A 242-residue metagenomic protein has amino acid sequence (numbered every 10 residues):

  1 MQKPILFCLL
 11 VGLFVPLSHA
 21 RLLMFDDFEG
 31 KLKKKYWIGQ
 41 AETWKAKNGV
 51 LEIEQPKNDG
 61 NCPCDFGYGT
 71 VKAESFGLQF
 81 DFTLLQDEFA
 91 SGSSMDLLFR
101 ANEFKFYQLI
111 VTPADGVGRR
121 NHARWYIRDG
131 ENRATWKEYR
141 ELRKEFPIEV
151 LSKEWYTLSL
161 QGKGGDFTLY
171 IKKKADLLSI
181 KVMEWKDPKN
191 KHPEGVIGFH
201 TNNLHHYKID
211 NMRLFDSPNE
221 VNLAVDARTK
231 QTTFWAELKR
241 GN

Functional and structural regions predicted by a protein language model:
F7-P16: Bacterial N-terminal signal peptides
A20-G39, A227-A236: Extracellular carbohydrate-recognition regions
F28, F80, E149-I171: Short tryptophan-centered beta-strand motifs in secreted/extracellular beta-sheet-rich domains of glycan-recognition
T43-G60: Short carbohydrate-recognition loop motifs
K57-N132: Secretory/extracellular carbohydrate-interaction modules and structurally similar beta-sandwich "look-alikes"
N132-T157: Short, aromatic/His-centered strand-loop micro-motif at the edge of beta-sheets
K172-E194: Short, solvent-exposed beta-strand-to-loop segments that form ligand-recognition rims of beta-rich domains
K189-G241: Ligand-recognition surfaces built from glycine- and aromatic
